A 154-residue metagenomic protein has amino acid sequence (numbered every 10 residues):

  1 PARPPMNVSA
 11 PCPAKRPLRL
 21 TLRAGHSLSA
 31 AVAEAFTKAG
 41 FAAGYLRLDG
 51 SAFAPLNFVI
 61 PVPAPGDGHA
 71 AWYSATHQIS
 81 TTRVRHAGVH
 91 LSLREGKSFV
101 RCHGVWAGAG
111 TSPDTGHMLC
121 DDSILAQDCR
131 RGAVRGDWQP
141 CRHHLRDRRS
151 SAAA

Functional and structural regions predicted by a protein language model:
P1-P17, R23: N-terminal, Lys/Arg- and Ser/Thr-rich interaction peptides
A10-A14, T76-Q78, L93-S98, S123-L125: Solvent-exposed alpha-helices and their adjacent loops that cap or buttress functional pockets in soluble metabolic
K15-T21, Y45-D49, G88: Short glycine-rich or small-residue beta-strand-to-loop segments that form or flank ligand, phosphate, metal/Fe-S
R23-A31, I79, F99, I124-A126: Conserved active-site and cofactor/substrate-binding residues in soluble primary-metabolism enzymes
S27-R85: Short, well-structured hydrophobic secondary-structure segments
A52, W106-G110, R135-D137: Beta-strand elements of well-folded, non-transmembrane domains
S80-H117: Mid-chain, well-packed structural core segment of small domains
T115-A154: Flexible glycine-rich active-site/ligand-binding loops centered on an Asp-His dyad
